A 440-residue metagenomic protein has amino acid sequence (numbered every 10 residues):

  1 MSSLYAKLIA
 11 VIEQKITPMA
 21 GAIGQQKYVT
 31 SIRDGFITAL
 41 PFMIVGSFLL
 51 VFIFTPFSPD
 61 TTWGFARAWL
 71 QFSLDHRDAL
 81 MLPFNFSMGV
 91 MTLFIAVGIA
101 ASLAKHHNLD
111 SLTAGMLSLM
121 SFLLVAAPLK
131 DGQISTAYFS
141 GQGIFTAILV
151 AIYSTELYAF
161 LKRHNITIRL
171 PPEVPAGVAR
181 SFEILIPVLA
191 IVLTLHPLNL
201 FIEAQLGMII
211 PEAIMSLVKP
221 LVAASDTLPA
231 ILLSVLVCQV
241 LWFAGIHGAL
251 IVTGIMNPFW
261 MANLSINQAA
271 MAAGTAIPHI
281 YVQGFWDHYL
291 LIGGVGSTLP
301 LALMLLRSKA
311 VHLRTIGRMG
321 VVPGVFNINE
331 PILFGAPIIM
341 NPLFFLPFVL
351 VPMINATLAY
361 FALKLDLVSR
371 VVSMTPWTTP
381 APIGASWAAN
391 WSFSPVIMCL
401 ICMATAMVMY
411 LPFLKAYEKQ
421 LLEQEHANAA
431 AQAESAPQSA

Functional and structural regions predicted by a protein language model:
S2-I23, T62-A66, L74, Q268-I277 (+2 more regions): Transmembrane alpha-helical segments and their short flanking loops that form helix-hairpins/helix-helix interfaces
E13-G35, H76-R77, P171-A179, P331-L333: Cytosolic juxtamembrane amphipathic/interface segments immediately preceding and feeding into a transmembrane helix
A20, A262-P352: Helix-loop-helix junctions within the multi-pass membrane cores of secondary transporters/permeases
G21, Q25-N165, I339: Early transmembrane hairpin of solute transport permeases
I44-F72, I202-L221, H247-W260, L365-M374: Interfacial/capping segments of alpha-helical transmembrane domains
W69-D78, F182-V188, K219-L233, I266-I277 (+1 more regions): Membrane-interfacial loop-to-helix junctions in multi-pass transporters
D78-I95, A224-A244, I277-G296, A385-V408: Hydrophobic alpha-helical transmembrane segments
S111, A127-P229, L241: Membrane-interface helix-loop-helix junctions at boundaries between adjacent transmembrane segments
